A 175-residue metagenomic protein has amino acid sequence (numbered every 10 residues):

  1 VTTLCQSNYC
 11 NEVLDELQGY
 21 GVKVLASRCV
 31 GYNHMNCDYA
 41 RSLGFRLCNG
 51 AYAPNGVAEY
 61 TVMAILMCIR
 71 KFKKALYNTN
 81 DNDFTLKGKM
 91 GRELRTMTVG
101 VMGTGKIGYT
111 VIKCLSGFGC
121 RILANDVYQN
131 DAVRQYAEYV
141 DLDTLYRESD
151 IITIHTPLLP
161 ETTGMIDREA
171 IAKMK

Functional and structural regions predicted by a protein language model:
T2-L76: Phosphate/diphosphate ligand-binding glycine-rich loop within oxidoreductases
Y9-N11, V127-K175: Rossmann-like adenosine-cofactor binding region
V22, R95-T98, R168: Phosphate-coordination loops involved in phosphoryl transfer and adenosine-cofactor binding
C68-F72, N82, F118: Change "in soluble alpha/beta enzymes" to "in soluble alpha/beta proteins
A75-T110: Glycine-rich NAD(P)-binding loop of Rossmann-like domains
I112, S116: Gly/Ala-rich phosphate-binding loop of Rossmann-like dinucleotide-binding domains, activating on the conserved
L123: Conserved beta-strand positions in the Rossmann-like core of class I SAM-dependent methyltransferases
